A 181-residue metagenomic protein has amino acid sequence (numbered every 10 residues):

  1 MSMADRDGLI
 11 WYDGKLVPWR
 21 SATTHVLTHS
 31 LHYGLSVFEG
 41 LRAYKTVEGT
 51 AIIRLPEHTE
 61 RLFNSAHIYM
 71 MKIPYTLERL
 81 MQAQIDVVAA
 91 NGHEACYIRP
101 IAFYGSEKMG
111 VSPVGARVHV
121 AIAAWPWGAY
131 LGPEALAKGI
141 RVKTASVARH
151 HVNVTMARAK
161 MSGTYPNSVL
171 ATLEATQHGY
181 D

Functional and structural regions predicted by a protein language model:
M1-Y75, Q82-D86, V111-D181: Helix-start/capping segments and mature chain N-termini
T76-I85, A95-M109: Short, glycine/charge-rich beta-strand/loop segments that flank catalytic centers and engage negatively charged groups
A89-H93: Non-catalytic accessory segments adjacent to catalytic cores
